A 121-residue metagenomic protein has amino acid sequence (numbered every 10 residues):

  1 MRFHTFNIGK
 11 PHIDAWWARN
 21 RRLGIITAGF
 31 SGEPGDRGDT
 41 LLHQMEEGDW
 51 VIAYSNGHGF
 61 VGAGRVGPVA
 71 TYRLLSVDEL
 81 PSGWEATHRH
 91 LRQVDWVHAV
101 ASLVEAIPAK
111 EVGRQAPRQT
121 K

Functional and structural regions predicted by a protein language model:
M1-A15, I25-R37, L74-K121: Contiguous surface segments at macromolecular interaction interfaces
M45-E46: Short, well-ordered loop/turn sites that connect or cap secondary structure elements
F60-Y72: Short beta-strand-centered aromatic/proline hotspots
